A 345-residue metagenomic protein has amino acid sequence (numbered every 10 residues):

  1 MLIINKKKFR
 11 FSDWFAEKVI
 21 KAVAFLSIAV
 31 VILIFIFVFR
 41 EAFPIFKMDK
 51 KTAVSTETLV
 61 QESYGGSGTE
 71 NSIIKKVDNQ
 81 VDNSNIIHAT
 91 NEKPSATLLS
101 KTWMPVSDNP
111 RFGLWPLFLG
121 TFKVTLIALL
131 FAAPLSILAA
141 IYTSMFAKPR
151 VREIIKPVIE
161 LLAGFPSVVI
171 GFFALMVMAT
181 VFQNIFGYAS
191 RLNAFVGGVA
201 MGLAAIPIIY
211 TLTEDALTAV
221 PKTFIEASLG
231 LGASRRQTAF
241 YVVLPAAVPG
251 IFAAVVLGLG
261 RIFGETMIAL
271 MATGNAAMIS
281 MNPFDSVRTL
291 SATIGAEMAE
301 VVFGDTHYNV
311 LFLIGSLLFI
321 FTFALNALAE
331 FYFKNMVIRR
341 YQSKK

Functional and structural regions predicted by a protein language model:
I3-F9, I127-I159, A329-I338: Transmembrane-helix boundary motif in ABC transporter permease subunits
I4-W14, K18, F43-A128, K148 (+1 more regions): Periplasmic/extracellular loop-to-transmembrane helix junction in inner-membrane transport proteins
R10-V38, A42: N-terminal signal-anchor/first transmembrane alpha helix
E17, A139-A174, S343-K345: Cytoplasmic-entry segments and transmembrane alpha-helices of multi-pass inner-membrane transporters
E160-A205: Generic hydrophobic transmembrane alpha-helix motif, especially the helices
L212, P221, L229, R235-M271: Transmembrane alpha-helices
E214, T218, K222, A299-K345: C-terminal transmembrane helix and the adjacent membrane-cytosol boundary/short C-terminal tail of inner/organellar
A269-F319: Interhelical loop and adjacent transmembrane-helix boundary motif in polytopic membrane transport permeases
